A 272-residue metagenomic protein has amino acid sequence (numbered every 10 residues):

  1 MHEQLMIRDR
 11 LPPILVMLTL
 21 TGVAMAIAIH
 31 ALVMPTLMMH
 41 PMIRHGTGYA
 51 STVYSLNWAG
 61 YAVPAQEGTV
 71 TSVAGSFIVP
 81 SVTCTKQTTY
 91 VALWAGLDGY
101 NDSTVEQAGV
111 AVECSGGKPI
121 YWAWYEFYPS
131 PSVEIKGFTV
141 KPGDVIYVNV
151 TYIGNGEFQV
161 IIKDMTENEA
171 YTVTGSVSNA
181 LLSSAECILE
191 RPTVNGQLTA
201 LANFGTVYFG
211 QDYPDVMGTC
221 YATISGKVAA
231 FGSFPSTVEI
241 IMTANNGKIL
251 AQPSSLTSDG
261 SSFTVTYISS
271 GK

Functional and structural regions predicted by a protein language model:
M1-M38: Secretory targeting signatures
P13, A28-K272: Exposed, interaction-prone regions of secreted/extracellular proteins
